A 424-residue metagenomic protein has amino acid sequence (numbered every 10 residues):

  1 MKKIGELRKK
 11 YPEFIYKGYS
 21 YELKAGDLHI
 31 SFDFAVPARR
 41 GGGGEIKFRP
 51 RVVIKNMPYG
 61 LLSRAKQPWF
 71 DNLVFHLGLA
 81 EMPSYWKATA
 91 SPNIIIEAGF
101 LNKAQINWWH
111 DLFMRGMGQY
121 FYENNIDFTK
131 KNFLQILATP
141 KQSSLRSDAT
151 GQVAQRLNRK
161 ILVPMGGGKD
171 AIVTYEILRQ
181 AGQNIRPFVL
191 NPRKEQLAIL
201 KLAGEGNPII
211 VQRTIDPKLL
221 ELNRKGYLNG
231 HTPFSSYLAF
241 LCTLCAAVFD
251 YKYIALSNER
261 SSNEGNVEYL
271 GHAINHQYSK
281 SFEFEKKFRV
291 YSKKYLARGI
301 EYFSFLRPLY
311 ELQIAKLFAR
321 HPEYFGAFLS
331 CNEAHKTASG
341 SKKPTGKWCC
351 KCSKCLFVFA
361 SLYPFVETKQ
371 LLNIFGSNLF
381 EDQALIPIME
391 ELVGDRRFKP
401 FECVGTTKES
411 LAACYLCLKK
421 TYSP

Functional and structural regions predicted by a protein language model:
M1-K141, Q155-K160, I172, I177-D216 (+2 more regions): RNA-binding accessory domains that recognize and position tRNA/RNA substrates
K2-P37, R298-G299, F305, A319-P424: ATP/NTP-dependent adenylation/nucleotidyl-transfer catalytic domains that generate, transfer, or process NMP-activated
S84-I96, A246-I254, L362-N373, L418-S423: Short helix-capping/linker segments at secondary-structure and domain boundaries
I172-E176, S236-C245, K316, K354-A360: Contiguous, well-ordered alpha-helical segments that form the cores/surfaces of helical PPI scaffolds
N191-S330, A338, P344-T345: ATP-dependent adenylate-handling ligase core
